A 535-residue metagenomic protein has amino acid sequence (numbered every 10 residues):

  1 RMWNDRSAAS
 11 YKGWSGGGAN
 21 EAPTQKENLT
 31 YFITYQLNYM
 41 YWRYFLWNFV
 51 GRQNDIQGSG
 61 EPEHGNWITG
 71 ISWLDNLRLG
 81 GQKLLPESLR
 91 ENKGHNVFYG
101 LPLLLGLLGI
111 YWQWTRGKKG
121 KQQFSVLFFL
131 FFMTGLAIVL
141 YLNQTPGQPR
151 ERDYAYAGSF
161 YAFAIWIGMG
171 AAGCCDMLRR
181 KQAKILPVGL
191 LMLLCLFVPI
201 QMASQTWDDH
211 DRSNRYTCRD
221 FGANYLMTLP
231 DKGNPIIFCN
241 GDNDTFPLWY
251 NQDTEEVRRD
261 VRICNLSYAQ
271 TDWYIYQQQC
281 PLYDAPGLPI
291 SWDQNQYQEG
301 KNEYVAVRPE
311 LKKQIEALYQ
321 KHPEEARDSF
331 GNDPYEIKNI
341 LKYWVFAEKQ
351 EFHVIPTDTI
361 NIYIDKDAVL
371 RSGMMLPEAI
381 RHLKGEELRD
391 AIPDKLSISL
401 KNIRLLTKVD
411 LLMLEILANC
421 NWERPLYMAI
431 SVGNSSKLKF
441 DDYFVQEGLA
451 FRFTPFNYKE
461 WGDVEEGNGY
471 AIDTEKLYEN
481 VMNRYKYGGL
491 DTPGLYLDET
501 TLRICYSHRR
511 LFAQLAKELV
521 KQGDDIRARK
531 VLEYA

Functional and structural regions predicted by a protein language model:
R1-Y156, F163-N234, F246-A535: ER/secretory pathway lumenal C-terminal domains and tails of membrane proteins involved in glycoprotein biogenesis
